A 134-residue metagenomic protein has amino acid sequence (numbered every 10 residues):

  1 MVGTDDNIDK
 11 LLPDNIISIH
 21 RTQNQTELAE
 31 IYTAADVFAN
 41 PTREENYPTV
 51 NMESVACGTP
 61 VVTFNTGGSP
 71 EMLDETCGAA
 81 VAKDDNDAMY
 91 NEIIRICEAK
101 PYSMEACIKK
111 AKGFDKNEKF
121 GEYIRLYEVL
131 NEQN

Functional and structural regions predicted by a protein language model:
G3-T22: Nucleotide-activated donor-binding/catalytic signature segment of Leloir-type glycosyltransferases, i.e., the conserved
D9-L11, T66-A80: Short acidic/histidine- and often glycine-rich active-site loop of Leloir-type glycosyltransferases that engages
R21, E75, A79-N86, R95-P101: Conserved acidic donor-binding segment of nucleotide-sugar-dependent glycosyltransferases
E30-A35, Y123: Short alpha-helical donor nucleotide-sugar binding micro-motif in glycosyltransferases
R43: Aromatic "clamp/platform" in nucleotide-sugar-dependent glycosyltransferases that forms part of the donor/acceptor
P60-T63: Short hydrophobic beta-strand element within catalytic cores of glycosyltransferases and related nucleotide-activated
P101-N131: A charged, aromatic-enriched C-terminal amphipathic alpha-helix characteristic of glycosyltransferases across folds
